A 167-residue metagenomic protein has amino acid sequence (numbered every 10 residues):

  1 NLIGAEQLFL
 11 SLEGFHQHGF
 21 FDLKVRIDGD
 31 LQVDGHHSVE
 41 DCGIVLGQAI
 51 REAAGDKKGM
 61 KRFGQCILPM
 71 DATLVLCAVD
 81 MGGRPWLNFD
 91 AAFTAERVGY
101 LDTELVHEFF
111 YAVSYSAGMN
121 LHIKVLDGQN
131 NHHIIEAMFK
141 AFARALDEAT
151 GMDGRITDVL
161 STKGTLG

Functional and structural regions predicted by a protein language model:
N1-G167: Structural preference for solvent-exposed beta-strand-turn elements and adjacent flexible terminal/loop segments within
